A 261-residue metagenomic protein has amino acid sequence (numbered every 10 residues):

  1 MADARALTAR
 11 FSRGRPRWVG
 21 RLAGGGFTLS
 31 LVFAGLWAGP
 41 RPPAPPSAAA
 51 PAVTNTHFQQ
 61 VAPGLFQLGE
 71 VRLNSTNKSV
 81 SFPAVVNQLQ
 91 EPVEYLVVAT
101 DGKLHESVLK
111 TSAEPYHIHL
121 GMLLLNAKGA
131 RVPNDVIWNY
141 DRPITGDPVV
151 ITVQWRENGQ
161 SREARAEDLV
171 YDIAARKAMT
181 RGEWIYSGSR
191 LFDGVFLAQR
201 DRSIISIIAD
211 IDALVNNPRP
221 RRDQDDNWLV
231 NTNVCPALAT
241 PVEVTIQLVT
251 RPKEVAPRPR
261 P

Functional and structural regions predicted by a protein language model:
M1-W18: N-terminal secretory signal peptides that target proteins for export/translocation
V19-A23: Short, hydrophobic alpha-helical membrane anchors of single-pass surface/secreted proteins
G25-G35: Bacterial N-terminal signal peptides
L36-A49: Signal peptide processing junction and immediate N-terminal pro/mature segment of secreted/exported proteins
P51-P261: Long, low-hydrophobicity ectodomains and other hydrophilic envelope-associated domains
